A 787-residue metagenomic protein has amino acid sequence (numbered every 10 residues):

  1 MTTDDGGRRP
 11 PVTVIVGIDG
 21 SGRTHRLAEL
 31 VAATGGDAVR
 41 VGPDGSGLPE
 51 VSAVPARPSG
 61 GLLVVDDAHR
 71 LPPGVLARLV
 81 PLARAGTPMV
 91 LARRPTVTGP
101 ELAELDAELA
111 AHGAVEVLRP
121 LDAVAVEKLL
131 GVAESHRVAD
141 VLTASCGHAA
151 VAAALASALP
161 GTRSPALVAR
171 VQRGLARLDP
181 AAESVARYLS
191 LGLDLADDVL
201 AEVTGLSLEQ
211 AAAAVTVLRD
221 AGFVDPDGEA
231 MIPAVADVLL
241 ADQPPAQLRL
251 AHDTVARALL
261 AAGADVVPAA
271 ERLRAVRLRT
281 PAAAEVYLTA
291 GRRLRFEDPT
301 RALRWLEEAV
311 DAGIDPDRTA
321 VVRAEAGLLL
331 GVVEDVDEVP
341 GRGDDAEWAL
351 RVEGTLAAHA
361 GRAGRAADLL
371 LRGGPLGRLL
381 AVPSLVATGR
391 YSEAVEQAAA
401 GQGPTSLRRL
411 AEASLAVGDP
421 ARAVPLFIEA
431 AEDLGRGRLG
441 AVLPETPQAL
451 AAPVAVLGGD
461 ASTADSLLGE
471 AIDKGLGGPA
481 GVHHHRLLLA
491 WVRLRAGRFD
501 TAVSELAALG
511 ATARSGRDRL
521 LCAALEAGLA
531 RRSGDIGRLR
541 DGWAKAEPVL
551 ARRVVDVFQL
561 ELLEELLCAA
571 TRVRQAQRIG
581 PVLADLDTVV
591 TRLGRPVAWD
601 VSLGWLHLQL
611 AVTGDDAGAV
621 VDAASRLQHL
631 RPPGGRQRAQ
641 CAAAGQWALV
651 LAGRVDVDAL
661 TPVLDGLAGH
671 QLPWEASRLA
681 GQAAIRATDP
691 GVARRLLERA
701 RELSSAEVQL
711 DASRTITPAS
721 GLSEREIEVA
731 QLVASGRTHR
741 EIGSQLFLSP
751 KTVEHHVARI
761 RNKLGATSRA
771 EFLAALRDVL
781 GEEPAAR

Functional and structural regions predicted by a protein language model:
V12, R249-L330, V657-G669, P673-L679: Extended alpha-helical scaffolding segments used for macromolecular assembly and cargo binding
T24, L76, A166-L167, G192-D198 (+4 more regions): Short capping/hinge segments at domain boundaries that bridge a core fold to an adjacent linker or tail
R70-V117: Sensor-1/coupling segment of RecA-like P-loop NTPase cores
V132-R170, E183, F223-P226: Amphipathic alpha-helical "lid/sensor" segments that cap RecA-like P-loop NTPase cores
T162-L195, V203-L206: Winged-helix-like regulatory helical subdomains adjacent to P-loop NTPase cores
D198, P226-D227, A264-V267, P316-V322 (+14 more regions): Alpha-solenoid helical repeat architecture
D220, V310-D311, D337, G341-D344 (+12 more regions): Amphipathic alpha-helical segments of tetratricopeptide repeats
E698, D711-R787: Helix-turn-helix DNA-binding segment
